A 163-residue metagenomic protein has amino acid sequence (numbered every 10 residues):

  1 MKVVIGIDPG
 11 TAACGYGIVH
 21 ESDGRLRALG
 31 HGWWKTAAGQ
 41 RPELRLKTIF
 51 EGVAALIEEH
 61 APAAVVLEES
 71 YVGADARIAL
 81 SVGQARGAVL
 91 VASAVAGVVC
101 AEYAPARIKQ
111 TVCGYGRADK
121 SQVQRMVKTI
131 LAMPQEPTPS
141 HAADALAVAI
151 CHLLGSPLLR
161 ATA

Functional and structural regions predicted by a protein language model:
M1-A163: Phosphate- and other anionic-substrate recognition elements at nucleic-acid/protein interfaces
